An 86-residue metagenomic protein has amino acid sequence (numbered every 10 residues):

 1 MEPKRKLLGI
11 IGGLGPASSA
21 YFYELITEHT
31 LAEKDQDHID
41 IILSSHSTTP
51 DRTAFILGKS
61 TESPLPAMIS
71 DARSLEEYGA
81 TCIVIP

Functional and structural regions predicted by a protein language model:
E2-A67: N-terminal glycine-rich anion-binding loop in soluble enzyme alpha/beta folds
P64-P86: N-terminal glycine-rich phosphate/adenylate-binding segment common to multiple enzyme folds
